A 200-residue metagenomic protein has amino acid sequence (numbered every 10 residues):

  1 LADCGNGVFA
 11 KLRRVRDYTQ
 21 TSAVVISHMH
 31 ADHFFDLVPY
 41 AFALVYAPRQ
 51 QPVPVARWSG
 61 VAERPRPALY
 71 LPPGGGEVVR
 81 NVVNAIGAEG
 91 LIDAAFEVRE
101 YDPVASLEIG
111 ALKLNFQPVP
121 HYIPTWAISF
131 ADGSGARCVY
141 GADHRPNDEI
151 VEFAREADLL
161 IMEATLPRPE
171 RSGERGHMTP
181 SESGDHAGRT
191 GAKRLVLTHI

Functional and structural regions predicted by a protein language model:
L1-T19, T125-A142, L159: Conserved beta-strand hairpin/beta-sheet module of binuclear metal-dependent hydrolase folds, prominently
A2-G5, S22-H28, D32, P72 (+3 more regions): Active-site neighborhood of phospho(di)ester-bond hydrolases with catalytic His/Asp-centered motifs
N6-P67: Active-site metal-binding motif and surrounding structural segment of the metallo-beta-lactamase
R16-T19, P65, A94, G110-L112 (+2 more regions): Structured loop/turn residues at beta-strand edges in well-structured enzyme cores
R49-A56, G60-P67, P72-V98: Active-site neighborhood of divalent metal-dependent phosphoester bond hydrolases
E63-P65, S134-A136, R189-L197: Short, surface-exposed connector motifs at secondary-structure boundaries
G87, L91, E100-E156: Catalytic core of the metallo-beta-lactamase
P146-I200: Cap/insert and terminal regions of metallo-dependent hydrolase folds
